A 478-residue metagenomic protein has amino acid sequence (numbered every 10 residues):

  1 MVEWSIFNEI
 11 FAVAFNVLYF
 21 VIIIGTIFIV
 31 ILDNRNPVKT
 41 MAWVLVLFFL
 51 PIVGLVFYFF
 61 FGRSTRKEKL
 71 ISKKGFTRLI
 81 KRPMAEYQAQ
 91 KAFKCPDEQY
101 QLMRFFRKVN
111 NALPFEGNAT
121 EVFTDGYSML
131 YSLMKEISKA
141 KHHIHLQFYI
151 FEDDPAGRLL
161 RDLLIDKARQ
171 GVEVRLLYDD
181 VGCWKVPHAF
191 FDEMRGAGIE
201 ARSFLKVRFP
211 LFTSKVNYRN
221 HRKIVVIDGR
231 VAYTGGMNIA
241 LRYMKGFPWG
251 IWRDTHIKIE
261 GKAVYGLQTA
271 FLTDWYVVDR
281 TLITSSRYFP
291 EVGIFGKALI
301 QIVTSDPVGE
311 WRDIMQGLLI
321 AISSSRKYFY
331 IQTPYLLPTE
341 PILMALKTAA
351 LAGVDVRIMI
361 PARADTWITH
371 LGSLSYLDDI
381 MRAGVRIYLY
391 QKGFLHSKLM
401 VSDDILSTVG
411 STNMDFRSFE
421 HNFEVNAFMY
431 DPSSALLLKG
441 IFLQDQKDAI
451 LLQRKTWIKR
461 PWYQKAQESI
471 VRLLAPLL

Functional and structural regions predicted by a protein language model:
M1-Q316, I320, S324, A364 (+6 more regions): N-terminal localization/anchoring segments of enzymes in phospholipid and broader phosphate metabolism
A321, S325-K327, Y335-R357, P361 (+1 more regions): Helical hairpin unit composed of two closely spaced alpha helices linked by a short loop
G372, G384: CN hydrolase (nitrilase-like) catalytic-core segments centered on the catalytic cysteine and neighboring Lys/Glu
I387-Q391: Active-site donor-binding acidic/aromatic loop of nucleotide-activated sugar and phosphosugar transferases involved
K398: Catalytic-core elements of nucleic-acid end-processing and repair enzymes
